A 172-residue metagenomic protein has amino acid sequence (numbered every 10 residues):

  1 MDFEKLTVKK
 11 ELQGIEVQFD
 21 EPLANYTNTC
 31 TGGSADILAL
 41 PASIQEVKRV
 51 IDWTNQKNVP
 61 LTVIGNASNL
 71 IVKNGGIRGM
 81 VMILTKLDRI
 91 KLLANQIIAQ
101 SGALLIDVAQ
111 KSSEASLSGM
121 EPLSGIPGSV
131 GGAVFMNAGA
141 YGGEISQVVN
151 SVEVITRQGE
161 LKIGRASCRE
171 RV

Functional and structural regions predicted by a protein language model:
M1-A24: N-terminal accessory segments
A24-V59, K73, R78-L117, E144-K162: N-terminal glycine-rich flavin-associated loop
I64-S68: Glycine-rich beta-strand-to-loop/alpha-helix junction loops that act as flexible
G119-S124: A short, small-residue-rich loop immediately preceding and capping a beta-strand
G128: An amphipathic, basic-hydrophobic helix/alpha-beta surface used to engage anionic, phosphate-rich ligands or surfaces
G132: Conserved phosphate/anionic-ligand binding catalytic regions in large, soluble enzymes, centered on
M136, Y141-G142: Core subunits and conserved enzymes of cellular information-processing and envelope-translocation systems across
K162-V172: Residue-level detector of conserved catalytic or cofactor/ligand-binding positions in enzyme active sites
